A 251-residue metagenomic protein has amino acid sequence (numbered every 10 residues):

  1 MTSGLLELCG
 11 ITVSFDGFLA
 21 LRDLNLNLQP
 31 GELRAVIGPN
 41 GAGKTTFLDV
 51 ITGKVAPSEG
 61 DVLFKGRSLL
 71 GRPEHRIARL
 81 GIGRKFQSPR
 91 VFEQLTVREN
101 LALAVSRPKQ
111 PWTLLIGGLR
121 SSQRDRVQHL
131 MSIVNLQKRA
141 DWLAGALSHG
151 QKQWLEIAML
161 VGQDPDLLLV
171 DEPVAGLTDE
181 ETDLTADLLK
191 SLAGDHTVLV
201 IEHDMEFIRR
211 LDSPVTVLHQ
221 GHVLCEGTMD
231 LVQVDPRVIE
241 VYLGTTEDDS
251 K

Functional and structural regions predicted by a protein language model:
I37-P39: The feature captures the beta-strand-to-loop junction immediately N-terminal to the Walker
T52: Helix-to-loop junction immediately C-terminal to a conserved catalytic motif
G60-L69, L80, C225: Conserved ABC transporter NBD signature motif
L70-G71, L130-Q151: Conserved ABC nucleotide-binding domain
L114-R139, D187: Conserved ABC ATPase "signature" region
L168-E172: Catalytic Walker B motif of ABC-type/P-loop ATPase nucleotide-binding domains
